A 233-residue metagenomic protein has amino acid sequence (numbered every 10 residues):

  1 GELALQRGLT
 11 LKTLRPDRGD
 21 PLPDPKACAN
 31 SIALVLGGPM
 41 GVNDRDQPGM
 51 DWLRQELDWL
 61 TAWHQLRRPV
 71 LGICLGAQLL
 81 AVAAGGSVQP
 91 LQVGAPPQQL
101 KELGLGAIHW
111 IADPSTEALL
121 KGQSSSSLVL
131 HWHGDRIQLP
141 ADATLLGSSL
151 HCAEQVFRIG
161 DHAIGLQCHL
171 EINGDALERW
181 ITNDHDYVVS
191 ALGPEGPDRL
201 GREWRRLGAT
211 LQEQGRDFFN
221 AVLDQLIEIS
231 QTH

Functional and structural regions predicted by a protein language model:
G1-L3: Short, surface-exposed "cap/lid" segments of acyl-processing enzymes
L5-L71: Flexible gly/pro-rich beta->alpha loop and the following alpha-helix that scaffold active-site loops
D17-R18, A77, A95: Conserved beta-strand edge residues that scaffold enzyme active sites
P23, N43-D46, A81-A83, A141 (+2 more regions): Short glycine-/acidic-enriched loop or helix-start segments at secondary-structure transitions that form or flank
G38-P39, A77, G134, L170: Active-site metal-binding loops of divalent metal-dependent hydrolases
W63-V88: Catalytic nucleophile loop
G86-D175: Pocket-forming structural segment of enzyme catalytic cores
I172-H233: Acyltransferase
